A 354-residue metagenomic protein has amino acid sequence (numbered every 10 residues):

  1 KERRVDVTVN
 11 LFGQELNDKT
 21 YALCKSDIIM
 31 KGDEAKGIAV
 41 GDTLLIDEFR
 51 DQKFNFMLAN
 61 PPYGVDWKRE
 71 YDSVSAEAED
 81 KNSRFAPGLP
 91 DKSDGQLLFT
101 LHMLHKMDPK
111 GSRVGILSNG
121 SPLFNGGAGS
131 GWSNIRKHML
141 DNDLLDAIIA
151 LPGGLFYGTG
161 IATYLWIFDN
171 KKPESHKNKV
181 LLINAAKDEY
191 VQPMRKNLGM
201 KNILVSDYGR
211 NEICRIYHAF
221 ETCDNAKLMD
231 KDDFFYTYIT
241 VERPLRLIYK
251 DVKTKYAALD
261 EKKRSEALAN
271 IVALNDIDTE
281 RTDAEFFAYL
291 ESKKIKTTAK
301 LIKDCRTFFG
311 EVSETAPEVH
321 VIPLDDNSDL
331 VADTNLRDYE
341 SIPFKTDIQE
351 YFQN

Functional and structural regions predicted by a protein language model:
K1-D6: Conserved SAM-binding loop of SAM-dependent methyltransferases across substrates and taxa, primarily the Class I
V7-V9, G32-K36, L144: A short helix-to-beta-strand connector/capping loop
N10-E15: Conserved SAM-binding motif I beta-strand of class I
L16-Q52: S-adenosyl-L-methionine
D47, D51, N55-N354: A conserved structural/catalytic subdomain of Rossmann-like adenosyl-cofactor enzymes
